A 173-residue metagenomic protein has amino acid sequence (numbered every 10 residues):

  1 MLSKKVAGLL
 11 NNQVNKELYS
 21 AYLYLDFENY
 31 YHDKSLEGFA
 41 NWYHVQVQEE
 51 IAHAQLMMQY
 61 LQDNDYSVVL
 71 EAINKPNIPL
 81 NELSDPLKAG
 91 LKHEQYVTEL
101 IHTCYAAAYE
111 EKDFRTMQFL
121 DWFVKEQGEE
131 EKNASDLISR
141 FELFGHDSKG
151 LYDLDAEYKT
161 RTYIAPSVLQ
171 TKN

Functional and structural regions predicted by a protein language model:
M1-N173: Iron-associated oxidoreductase/ferritin-like identity signal
